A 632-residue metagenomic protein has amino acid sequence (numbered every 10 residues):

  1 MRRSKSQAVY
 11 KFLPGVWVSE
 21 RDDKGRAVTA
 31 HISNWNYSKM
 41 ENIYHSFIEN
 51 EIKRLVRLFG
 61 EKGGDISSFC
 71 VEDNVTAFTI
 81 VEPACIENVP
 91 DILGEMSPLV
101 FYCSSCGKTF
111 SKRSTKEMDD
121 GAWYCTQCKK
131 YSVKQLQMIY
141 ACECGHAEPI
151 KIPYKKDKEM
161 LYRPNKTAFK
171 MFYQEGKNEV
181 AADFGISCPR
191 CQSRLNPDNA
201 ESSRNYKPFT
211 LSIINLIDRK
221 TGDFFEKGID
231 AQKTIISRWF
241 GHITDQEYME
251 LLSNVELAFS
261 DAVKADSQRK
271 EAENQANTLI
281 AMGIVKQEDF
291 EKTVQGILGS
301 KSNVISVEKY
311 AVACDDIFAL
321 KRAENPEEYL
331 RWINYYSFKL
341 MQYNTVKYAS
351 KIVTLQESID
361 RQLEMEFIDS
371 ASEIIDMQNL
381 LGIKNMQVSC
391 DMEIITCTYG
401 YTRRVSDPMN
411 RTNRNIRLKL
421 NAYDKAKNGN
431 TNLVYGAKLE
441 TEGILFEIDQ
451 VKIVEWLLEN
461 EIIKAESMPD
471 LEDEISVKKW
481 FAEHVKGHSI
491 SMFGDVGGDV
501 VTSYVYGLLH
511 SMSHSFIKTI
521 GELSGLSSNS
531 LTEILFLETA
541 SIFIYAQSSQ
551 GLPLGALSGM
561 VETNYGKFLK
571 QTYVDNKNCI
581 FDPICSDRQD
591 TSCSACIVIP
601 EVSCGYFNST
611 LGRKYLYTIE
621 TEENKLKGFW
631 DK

Functional and structural regions predicted by a protein language model:
M1-K53, K158-G507, T519, L537-S549 (+2 more regions): Charged, low-complexity interaction segments
M1-R3, Q7-K11, G15-W17, R21-L136: Core mixed alpha/beta domains of very large multi-subunit molecular machines
G64, F110, H146-I150, I453-E455 (+2 more regions): Flexible loop/turn segments at secondary-structure boundaries
A84-D218: Cys/His-rich short segments
P90, Q127-K129, Q137-I139, L161-R163 (+4 more regions): Generic recognition of flexible, low-complexity loop/linker segments
M96, V133-Q135, A168, A181 (+5 more regions): Active-site-proximal structural scaffolding
I139-E143, A147-P149, L509-I534, V561: Subunit-assembly interface segments of extracellular/virion macromolecular structures
L557-K632: Elongated scaffolding segments in large macromolecular assemblies, built predominantly from amphipathic alpha-helices
